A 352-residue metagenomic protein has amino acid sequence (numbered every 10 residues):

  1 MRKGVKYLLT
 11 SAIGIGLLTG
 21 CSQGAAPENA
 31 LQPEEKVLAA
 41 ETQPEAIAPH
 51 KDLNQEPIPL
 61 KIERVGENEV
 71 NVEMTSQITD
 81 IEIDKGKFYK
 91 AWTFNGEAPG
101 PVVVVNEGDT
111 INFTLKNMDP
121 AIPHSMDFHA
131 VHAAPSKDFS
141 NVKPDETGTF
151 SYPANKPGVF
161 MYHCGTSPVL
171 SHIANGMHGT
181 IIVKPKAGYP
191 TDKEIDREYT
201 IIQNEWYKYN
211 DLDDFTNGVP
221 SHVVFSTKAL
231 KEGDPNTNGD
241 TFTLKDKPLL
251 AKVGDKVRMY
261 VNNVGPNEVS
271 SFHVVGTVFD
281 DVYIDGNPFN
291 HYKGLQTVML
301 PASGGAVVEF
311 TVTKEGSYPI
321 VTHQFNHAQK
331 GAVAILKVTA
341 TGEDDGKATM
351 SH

Functional and structural regions predicted by a protein language model:
M1-L8: Bacterial N-terminal signal peptides that target proteins for export
L18-G20: C-terminal motif of bacterial Sec signal peptides marking the signal peptidase cleavage site
S22-G24: Bacterial signal peptide processing site
A30-G66, A174-N210, F215, D285 (+3 more regions): Extracytoplasmic/periplasmic copper-protein system
E67, N106-G108, P144-T147, D196 (+2 more regions): Solvent-exposed, conformationally flexible loop/turn segments
E73-I182, N267-L300, V321-L336: Histidine- and aromatic-enriched segments that form or immediately flank copper-ligand environments
G108-D109, A154-F160, G254-D255, G304-A306 (+1 more regions): Short tyrosine-centred short linear motifs in exposed loops/low-complexity segments
R197-K252: Acidic-aromatic/histidine active-site loop/patch
